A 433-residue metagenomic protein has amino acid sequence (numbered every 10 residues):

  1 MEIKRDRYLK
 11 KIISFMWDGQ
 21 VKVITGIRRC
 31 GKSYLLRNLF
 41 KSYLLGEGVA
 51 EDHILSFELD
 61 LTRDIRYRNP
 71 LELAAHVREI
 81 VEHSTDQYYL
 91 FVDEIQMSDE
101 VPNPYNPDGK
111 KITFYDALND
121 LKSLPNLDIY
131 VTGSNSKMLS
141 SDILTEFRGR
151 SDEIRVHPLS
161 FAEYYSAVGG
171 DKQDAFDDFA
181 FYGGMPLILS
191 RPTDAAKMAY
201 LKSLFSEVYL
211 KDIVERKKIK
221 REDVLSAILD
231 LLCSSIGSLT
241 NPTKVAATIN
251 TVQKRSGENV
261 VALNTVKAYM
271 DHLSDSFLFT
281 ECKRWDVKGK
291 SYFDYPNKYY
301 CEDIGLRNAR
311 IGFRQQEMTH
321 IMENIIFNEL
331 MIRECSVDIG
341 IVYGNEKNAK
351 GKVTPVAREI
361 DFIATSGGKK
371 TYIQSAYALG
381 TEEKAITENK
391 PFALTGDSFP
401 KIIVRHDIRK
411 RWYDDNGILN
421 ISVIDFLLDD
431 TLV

Functional and structural regions predicted by a protein language model:
E2, H157-Y343: Interdomain hinge/linker elements that couple catalytic modules in large macromolecular machines
E2, T25, R29, S33-Y34 (+2 more regions): A cross-kingdom feature that marks ATP-driven nucleic-acid transaction machinery
I3-G19: Pre-Walker A adenine-sensing motif
L35, L39: Hydrophobic positions on the alpha1 helix immediately C-terminal to the Walker A/P-loop
S56-D86: Short glycine-rich substrate-engagement loop in P-loop NTPases that contacts/grips substrate
F91, D128-S134, R155: Structural recognition of the conserved hydrophobic beta-strand(s) that form the central parallel beta-sheet of P-loop
Q96-Y130: Conserved Walker B catalytic segment
S136-D152, V168-G169: Short regulatory helix/loop adjacent to the ATP-binding pocket of P-loop NTPases
